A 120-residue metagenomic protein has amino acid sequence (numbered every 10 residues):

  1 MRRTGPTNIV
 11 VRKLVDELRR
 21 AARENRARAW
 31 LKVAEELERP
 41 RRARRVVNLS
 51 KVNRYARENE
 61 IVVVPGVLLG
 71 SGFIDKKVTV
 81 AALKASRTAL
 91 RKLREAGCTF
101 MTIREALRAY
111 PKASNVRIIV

Functional and structural regions predicted by a protein language model:
M1-V120: Extended polybasic, low-complexity segments that bind anionic RNA or targeting/receptor surfaces
